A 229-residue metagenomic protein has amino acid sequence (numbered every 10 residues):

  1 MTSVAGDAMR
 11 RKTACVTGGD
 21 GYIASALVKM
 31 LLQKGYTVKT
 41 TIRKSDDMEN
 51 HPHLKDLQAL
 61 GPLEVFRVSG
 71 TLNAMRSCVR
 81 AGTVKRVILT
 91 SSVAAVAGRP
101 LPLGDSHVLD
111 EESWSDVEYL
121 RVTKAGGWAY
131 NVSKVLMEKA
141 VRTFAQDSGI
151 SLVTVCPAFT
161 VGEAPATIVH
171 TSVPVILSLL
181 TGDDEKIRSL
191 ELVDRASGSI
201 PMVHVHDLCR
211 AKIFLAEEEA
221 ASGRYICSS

Functional and structural regions predicted by a protein language model:
M1-R76, R80-R86: N-terminal Rossmann/SDR dinucleotide-binding element
S3-V4, L179-Y225: Alpha-helical substrate-binding/gating segment
T17, T41, V87-V93, V155-P157 (+1 more regions): SDR active-site strand-loop-helix element
K29, V68-Y130, V153: Conserved Rossmann-fold NAD(P)-dependent oxidoreductase catalytic core, especially the SDR/UDP-sugar
S91-S92, M137-A164: Conserved beta-loop-beta element that borders a ligand/cofactor-binding pocket
G126-A129, G162-L177, I187, E191-V203: Glycine-rich "substrate-gating" loop/helix at the edge of Rossmann-like oxidoreductase active sites
Y130-E138: Active-site YXXXK catalytic motif of short-chain dehydrogenase/reductase
D147-I150, G162-L177, L215-Y225: Glycine/proline-rich active-site loop of Rossmann-fold NAD(P)-dependent oxidoreductases
